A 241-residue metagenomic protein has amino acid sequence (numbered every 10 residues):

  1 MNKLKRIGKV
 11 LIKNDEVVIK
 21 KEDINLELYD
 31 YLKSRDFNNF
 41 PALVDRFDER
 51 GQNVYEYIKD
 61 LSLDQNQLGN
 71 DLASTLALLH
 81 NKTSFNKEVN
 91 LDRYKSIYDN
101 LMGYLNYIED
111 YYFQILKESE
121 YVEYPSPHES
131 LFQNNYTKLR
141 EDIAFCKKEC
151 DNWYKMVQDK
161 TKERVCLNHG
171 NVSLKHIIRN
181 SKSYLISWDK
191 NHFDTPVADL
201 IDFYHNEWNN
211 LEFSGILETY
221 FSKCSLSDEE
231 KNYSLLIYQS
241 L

Functional and structural regions predicted by a protein language model:
M1-N14, E22: ATP-binding glycine-rich phosphate-binding loop
N2-K5, R46-E49, K160, Y238: A short beta-turn/loop motif at secondary-structure boundaries
G8-K13, K148-A198: Active-site acidic catalytic loop and adjacent metal/ATP-binding pocket of ATP-dependent phosphoryl transfer enzymes
E16-V54, K59-L78, L211: A conserved alpha-helical element in kinase catalytic cores
L61-S119: Conserved kinase catalytic-core helix
A77, N106, T137-A144, Q239: Generic structural signal for well-ordered, non-transmembrane alpha-helical segments in soluble/cytosolic regions
Y112-H169: An alpha-helical support segment within catalytic cores of ATP-dependent transferases
P196-S227, Y238-L241: Active-site activation/catalytic loop segments of kinase-like enzymes and analogous catalytic loops in related
